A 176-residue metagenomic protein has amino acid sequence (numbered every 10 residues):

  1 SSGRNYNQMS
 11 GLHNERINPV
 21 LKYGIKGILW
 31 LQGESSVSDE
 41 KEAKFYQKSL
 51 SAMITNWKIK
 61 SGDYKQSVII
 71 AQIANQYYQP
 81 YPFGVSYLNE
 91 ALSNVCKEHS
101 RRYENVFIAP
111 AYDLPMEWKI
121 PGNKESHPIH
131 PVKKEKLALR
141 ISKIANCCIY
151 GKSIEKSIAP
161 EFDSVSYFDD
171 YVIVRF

Functional and structural regions predicted by a protein language model:
S1-F176: Cell-envelope and extracellular/periplasmic
